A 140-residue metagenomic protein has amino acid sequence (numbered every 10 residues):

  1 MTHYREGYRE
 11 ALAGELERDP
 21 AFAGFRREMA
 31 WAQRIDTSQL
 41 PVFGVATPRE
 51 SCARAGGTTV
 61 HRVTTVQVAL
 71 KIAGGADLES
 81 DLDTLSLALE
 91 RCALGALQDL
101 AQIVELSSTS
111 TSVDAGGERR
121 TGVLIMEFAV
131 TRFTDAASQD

Functional and structural regions predicted by a protein language model:
M1-I35, T47-D140: Charged, amphipathic alpha-helical segments and their flanking helix caps
Q39-V45: A short glycine-rich, His/Asp/Glu-containing loop-to-beta-strand
